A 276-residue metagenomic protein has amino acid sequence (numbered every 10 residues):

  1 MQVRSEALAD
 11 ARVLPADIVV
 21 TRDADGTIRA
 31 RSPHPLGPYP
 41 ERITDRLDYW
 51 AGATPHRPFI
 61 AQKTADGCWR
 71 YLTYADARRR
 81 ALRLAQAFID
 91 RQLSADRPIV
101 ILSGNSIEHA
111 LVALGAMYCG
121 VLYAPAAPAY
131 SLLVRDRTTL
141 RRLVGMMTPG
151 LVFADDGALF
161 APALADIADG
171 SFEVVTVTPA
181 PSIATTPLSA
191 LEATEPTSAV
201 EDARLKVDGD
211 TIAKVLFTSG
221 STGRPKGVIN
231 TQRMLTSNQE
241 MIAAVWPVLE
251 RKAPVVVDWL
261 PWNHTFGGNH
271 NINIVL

Functional and structural regions predicted by a protein language model:
M1-A11, Y118-L191: Structural core segment of the AMP-binding/adenylate-forming
M1-L72, D76-R91, A113, C119: N-lobe entry segment of adenylate-forming
P55-P58, T176-V177, P181-F217, G223-R224 (+1 more regions): Conserved pre-ATP/AMP-binding loop-to-beta segment of ANL
H56, I60-L114, S131-R141, L188-P196 (+1 more regions): Conserved AMP-binding/adenylate-forming core of the ANL superfamily
R70-A75, R204-K206, A213-E240: Conserved AMP-binding A3 loop
A81-L84, E195-S198, G209, V228-L249: Conserved structural elements of the adenylate-forming
V112-V121, L235, N273-V275: Short hydrophobic alpha-helical segments of the AMP-binding
T236-V255, W262-L276: Conserved AMP-binding/adenylation subdomain of ANL enzymes
